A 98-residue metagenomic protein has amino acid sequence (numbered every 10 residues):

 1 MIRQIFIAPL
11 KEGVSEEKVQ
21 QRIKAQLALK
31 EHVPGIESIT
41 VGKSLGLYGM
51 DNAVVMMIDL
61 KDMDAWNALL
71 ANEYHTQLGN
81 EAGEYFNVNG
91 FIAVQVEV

Functional and structural regions predicted by a protein language model:
M1-A53, K61-A71, V94-V98: Short S/T/G/P-rich N-terminal loop/turn motif that feeds into the first structured element of a domain
L29, A82-F86: Short, conserved catalytic or adaptor-binding loops enriched in Gly and charged residues
L70, G79-A82: Short, flexible helix/strand-to-coil boundary loops that buttress conserved ligand/catalytic motifs in alpha/beta
